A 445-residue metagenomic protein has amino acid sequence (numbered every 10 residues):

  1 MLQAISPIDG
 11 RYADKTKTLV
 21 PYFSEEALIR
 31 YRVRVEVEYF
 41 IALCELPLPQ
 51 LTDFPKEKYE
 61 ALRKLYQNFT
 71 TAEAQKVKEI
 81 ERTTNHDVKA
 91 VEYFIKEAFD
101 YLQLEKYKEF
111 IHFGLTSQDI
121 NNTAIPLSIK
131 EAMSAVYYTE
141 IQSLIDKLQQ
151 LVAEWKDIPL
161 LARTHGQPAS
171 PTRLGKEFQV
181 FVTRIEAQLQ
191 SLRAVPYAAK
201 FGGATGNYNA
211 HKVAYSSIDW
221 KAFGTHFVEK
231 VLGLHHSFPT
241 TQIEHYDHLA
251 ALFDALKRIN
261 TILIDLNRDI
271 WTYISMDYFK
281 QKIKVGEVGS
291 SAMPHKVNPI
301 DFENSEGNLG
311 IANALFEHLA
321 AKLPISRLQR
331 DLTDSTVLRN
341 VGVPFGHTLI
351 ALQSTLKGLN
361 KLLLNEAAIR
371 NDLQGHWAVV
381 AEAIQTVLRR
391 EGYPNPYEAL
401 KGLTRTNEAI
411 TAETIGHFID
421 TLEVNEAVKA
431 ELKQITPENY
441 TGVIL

Functional and structural regions predicted by a protein language model:
M1-E25, V35, A61, Q67-N68 (+1 more regions): Catalytic-core signal marking the mid-to-C-terminal active-site face
M1-Y208, Y215-H226, G289, F302-N304 (+4 more regions): A helix-coil-helix interface module used to build multimeric assemblies and to scaffold catalytic/cofactor sites
E38-L43, F94, A98, A132 (+17 more regions): Generic, well-ordered alpha-helical scaffold segments in large soluble proteins
K130-Y138, Q142-I145, Q179-V182, E186 (+5 more regions): Short amphipathic alpha-helical segments with heptad-repeat character
A153-K156, Y197, W271, Y278 (+3 more regions): Alpha-helical coiled-coil oligomerization motifs
Q188, H235, T241-R327: Glycine-rich anion/phosphate-binding loop at the beta-strand->alpha-helix junction
L192-F201, I270-Q281, I410: Short conserved catalytic/interaction loops centered on acidic-Pro-aromatic/His motifs
W220-Q242: Active-site-adjacent "gating/activation" loops or surface patches in catalytic cores
